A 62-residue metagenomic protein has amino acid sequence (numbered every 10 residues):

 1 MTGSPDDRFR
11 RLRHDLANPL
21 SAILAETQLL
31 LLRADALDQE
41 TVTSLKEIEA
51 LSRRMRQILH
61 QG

Functional and structural regions predicted by a protein language model:
S4-R8, L12, L16, L20-G62: Histidine phosphotransfer helical core of two-component systems
